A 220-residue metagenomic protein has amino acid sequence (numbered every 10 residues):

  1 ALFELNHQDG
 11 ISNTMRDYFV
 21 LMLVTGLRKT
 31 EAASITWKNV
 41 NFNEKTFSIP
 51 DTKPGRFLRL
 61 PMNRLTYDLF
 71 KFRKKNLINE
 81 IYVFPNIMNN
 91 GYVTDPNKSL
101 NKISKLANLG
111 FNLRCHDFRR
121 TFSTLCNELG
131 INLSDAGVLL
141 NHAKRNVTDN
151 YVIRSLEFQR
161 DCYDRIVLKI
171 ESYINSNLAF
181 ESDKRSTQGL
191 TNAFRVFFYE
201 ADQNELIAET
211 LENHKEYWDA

Functional and structural regions predicted by a protein language model:
A1-F3, T25, S34-F72: Conserved tyrosine-mediated DNA breakage-rejoining catalytic core shared by Y-recombinases
A1-K29, A33, K53, N76 (+1 more regions): Basic, Lys/Arg- and aromatic-enriched nucleic-acid-binding interface segment
Q8-N13, N90-D95, N112-D117: N-terminal core-binding DNA-recognition domain of tyrosine site-specific recombinases/integrases
V20, V24-E31, D117-A143: C-terminal catalytic core of tyrosine-transesterase DNA break-rejoin enzymes
N39-T46, G110-F111, I131-N150, I174-S186 (+1 more regions): Short, polar N-cap/turn motifs at the start of nucleic acid-interacting alpha helices
E44, N63-G110, G189, R195: Active-site/catalytic core of tyrosine-dependent DNA strand-transfer enzymes
D51-G55, Y67, L140-L168: Catalytic-site neighborhood detector that most strongly recognizes the C-terminal catalytic loop/helix of tyrosine
F72, N76-E80, P85-N90, N146 (+1 more regions): C-terminal secondary-structure termini that scaffold catalytic or DNA-interacting sites
